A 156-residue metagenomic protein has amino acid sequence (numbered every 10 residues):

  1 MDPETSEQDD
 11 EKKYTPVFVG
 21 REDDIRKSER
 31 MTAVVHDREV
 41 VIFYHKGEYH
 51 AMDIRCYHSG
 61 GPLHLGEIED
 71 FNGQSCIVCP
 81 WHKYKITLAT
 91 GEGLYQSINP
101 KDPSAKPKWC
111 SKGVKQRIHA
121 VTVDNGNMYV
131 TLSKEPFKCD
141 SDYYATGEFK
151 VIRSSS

Functional and structural regions predicted by a protein language model:
M1-T5: Extended, low-complexity, charged intrinsically disordered regions
K13-E22: Short amphipathic
D24-S156: Rieske [2Fe-2S] iron-sulfur-binding domain
